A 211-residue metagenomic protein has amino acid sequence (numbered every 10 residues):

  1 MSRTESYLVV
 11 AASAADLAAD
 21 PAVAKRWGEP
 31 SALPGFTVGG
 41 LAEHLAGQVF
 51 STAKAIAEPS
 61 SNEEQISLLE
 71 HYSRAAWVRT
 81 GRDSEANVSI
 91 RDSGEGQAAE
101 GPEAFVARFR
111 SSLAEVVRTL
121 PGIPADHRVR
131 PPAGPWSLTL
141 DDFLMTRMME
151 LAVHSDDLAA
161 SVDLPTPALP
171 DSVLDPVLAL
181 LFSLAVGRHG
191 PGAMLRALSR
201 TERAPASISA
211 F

Functional and structural regions predicted by a protein language model:
M1-V10, D16, V23-P34, K54-R79 (+2 more regions): Structured surface interface patches that mediate subunit assembly and partner/cofactor docking
T37: Beta-rich catalytic cores
L41: N-terminal cationic and glycine-rich segments that engage phosphates or anionic surfaces
